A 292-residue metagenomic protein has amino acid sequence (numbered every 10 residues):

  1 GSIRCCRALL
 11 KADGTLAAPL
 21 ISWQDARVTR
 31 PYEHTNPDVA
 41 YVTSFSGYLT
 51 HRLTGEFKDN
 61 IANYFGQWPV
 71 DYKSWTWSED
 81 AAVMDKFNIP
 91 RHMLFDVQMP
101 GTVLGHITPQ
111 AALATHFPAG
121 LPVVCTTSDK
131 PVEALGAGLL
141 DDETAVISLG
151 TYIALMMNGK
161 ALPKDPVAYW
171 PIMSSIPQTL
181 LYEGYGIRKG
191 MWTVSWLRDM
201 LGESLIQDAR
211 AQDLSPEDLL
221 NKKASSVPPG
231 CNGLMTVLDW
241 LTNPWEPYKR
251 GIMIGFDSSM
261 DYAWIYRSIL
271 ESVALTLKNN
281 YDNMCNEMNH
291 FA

Functional and structural regions predicted by a protein language model:
G1-C5: A conserved beta-strand/loop capping segment in the N-terminal third of enzymes that catalyze redox or closely related
L9-I21: Extracytoplasmic "Venus flytrap"/periplasmic binding protein-like
K11-A12, A26-K58, Q67-N88, V103-G105 (+1 more regions): Active-site core segments that coordinate phosphate-bearing ligands/cofactors across diverse enzyme families
P19, H92, A119-G120: Short acidic capping loops at alpha-helix termini that bridge into adjacent secondary structure
I61: Conserved redox-cofactor binding core of oxidoreductases
M93, M99-T102: Domain-core and long-helix interface of multi-subunit machines
